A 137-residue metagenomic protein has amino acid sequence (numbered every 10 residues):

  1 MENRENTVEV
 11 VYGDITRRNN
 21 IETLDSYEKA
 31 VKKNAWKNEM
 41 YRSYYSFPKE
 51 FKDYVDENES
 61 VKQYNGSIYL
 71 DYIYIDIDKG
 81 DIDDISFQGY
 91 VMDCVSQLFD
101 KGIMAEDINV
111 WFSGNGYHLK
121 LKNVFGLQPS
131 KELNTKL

Functional and structural regions predicted by a protein language model:
M1-Y72, I77-Y90, Q128, T135: DNA replication initiation on ssDNA origins
N58-N65, V95-F112: Catalytic micro-motifs at enzyme active sites that drive phosphoryl/nucleotidyl and oxygen chemistry
Y72-I75, G102-S130: Histidine-centered divalent-metal-coordination microenvironment in nucleic-acid enzymes
S86-A105, K131-L137: Long, well-ordered alpha-helical scaffolding segments within enzyme catalytic domains, especially pronounced
